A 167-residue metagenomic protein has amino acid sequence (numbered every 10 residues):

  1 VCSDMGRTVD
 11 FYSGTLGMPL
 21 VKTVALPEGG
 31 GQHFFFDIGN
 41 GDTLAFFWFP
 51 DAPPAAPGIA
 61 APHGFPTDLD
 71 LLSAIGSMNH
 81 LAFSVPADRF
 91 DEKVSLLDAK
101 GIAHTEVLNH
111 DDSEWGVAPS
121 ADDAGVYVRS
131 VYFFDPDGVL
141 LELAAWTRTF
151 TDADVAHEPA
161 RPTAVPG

Functional and structural regions predicted by a protein language model:
V1-P54: Core segments of cupin and vicinal oxygen chelate
M5-G6, P62-P136, L140, P159-G167: Vicinal oxygen chelate
L26-P27, H110-D112, T147: Conserved beta-strand edge residues that scaffold enzyme active sites
D37, D42, P54-P66, L71-L72: Active-site-adjacent scaffolding segments
L44, L141-A144: Short hydrophobic beta-strand motif reused across regulatory alpha/beta modules
A55-P57, R148-P162: A short, polar/charged loop-to-alpha-helix boundary motif
V139, W146-T149: Activation segment
